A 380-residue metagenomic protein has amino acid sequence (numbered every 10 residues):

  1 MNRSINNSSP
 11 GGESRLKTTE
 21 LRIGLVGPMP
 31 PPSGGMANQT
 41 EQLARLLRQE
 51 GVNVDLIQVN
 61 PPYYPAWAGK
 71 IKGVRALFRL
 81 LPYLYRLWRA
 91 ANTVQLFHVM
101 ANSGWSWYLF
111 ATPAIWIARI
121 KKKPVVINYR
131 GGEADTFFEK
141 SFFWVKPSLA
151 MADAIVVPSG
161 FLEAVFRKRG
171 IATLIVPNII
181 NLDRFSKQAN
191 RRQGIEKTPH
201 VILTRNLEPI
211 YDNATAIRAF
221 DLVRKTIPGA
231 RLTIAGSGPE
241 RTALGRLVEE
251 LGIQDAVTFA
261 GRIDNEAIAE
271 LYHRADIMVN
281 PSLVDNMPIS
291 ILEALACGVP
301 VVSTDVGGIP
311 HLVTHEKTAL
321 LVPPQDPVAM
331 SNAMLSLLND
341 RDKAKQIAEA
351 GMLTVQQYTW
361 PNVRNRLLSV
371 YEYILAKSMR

Functional and structural regions predicted by a protein language model:
G24-L25, Q193-R224, T233: Conserved donor-binding/catalytic core segment of Leloir-type glycosyltransferases
F161, I179: Carbohydrate-associated surface elements
G229, A329, S336, K343-Q357 (+1 more regions): A short, well-ordered alpha-helix in the C-terminal region of glycosyltransferases
G245-I263: Nucleotide-activated donor-binding/catalytic signature segment of Leloir-type glycosyltransferases, i.e., the conserved
R262-I263, E270-A275: Short alpha-helical donor nucleotide-sugar binding micro-motif in glycosyltransferases
L283: Aromatic "clamp/platform" in nucleotide-sugar-dependent glycosyltransferases that forms part of the donor/acceptor
P300-S303, V313: Short hydrophobic beta-strand element within catalytic cores of glycosyltransferases and related nucleotide-activated
H315-E316, L320-P327, S336-R341: Conserved acidic donor-binding segment of nucleotide-sugar-dependent glycosyltransferases
